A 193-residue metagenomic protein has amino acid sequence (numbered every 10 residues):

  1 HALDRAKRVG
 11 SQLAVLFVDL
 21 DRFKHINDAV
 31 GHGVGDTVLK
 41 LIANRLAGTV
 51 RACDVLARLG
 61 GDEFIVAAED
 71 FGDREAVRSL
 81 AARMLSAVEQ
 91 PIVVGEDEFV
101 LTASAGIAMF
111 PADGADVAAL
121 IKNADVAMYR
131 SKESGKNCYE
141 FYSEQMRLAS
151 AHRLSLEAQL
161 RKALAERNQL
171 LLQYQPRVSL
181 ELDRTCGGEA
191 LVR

Functional and structural regions predicted by a protein language model:
H1-V15, D21-R51, A57-V66, G72-A82 (+2 more regions): Conserved long alpha-helical elements within nucleotide-processing catalytic cores of c-di-GMP signaling and class III
Q12, A118-A119, N137, C186-E189: Short beta-strand edge/capping elements of PAS-family sensory modules
V15, F64, A103-I107, A190: A structural signal for short, well-ordered beta-strand segments
L20, G61, S104, K136 (+1 more regions): ATP/adenylate-binding site constellation spanning eukaryotic-like Ser/Thr protein kinases, ABC-transporter
L56, R83, A87, V93 (+4 more regions): Cyclic nucleotide signaling catalytic output domains
A67-E69, A108, R193: Short hydrophobic/aromatic beta-strand micro-patches that form the beta-sheet surface supporting nucleotide- or nucleic
F99-L101, C186: PAS-family sensory domains
H152-R193: Active-site core of bacterial EAL-family cyclic-dinucleotide phosphodiesterase domains
